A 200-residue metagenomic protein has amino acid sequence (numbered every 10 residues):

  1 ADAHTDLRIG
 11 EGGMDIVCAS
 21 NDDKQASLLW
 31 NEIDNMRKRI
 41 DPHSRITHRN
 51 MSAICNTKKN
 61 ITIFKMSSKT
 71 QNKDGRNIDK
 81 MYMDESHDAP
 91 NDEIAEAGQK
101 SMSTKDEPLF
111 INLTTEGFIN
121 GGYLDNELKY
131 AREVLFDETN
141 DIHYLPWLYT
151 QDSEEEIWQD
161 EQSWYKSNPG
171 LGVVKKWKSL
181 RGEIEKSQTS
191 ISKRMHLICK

Functional and structural regions predicted by a protein language model:
A1-G10: Walker A/P-loop NTP-binding motif
A3-H4, A19, D34, K38 (+1 more regions): P-loop NTPase motor domains
G12-D34: Conserved Walker A/P-loop ATP-binding site and its immediately adjacent core in helicase/helicase-like ATPase domains
V17, D79-Y82, I111: Structural motif
S27-D79: Inter-Walker segment of RecA-like/P-loop motor cores
T70, D88-A89: Residues immediately C-terminal
D84-S86: Walker B catalytic acidic pair
D92, A97-K100, T104-K200: Non-catalytic, compositionally simple segments
